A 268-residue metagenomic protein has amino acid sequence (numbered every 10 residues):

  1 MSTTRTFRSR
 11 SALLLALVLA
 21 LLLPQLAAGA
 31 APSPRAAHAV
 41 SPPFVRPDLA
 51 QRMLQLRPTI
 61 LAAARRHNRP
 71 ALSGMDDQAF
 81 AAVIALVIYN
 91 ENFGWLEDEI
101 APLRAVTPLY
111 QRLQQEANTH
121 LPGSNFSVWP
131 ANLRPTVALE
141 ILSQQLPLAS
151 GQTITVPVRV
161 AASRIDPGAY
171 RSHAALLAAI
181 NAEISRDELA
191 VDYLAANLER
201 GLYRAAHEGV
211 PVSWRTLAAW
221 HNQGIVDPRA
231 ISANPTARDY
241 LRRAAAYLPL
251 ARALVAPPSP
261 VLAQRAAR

Functional and structural regions predicted by a protein language model:
S2-L15: Bacterial N-terminal signal peptides that target proteins for export
L14-P24: Bacterial N-terminal signal peptides
L22-A36: Bacterial Sec-dependent signal peptides at the C-terminal "C-region" and cleavage site
A31-S33, A39-R265: Catalytic glycan-binding domains that act on GlcNAc-containing polysaccharides
